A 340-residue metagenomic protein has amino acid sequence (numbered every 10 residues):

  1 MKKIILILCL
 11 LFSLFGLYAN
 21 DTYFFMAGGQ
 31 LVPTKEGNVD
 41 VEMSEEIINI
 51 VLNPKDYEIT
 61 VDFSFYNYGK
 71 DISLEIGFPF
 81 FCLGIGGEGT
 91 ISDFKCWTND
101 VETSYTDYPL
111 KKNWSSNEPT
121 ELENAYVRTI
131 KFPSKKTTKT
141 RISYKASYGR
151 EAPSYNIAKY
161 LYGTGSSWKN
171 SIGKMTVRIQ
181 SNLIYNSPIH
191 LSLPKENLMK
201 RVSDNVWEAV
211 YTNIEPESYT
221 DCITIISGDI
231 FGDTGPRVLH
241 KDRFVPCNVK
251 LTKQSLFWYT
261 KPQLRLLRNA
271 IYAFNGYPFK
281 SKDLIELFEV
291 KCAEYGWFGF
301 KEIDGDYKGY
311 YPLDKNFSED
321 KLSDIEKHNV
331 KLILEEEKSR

Functional and structural regions predicted by a protein language model:
I4-F15: Sec-dependent N-terminal signal peptides
S13-L14, F78, L287: Single-residue recognition of alpha-helix boundary sites
G16-A19, K195, C292, K321: Prokaryotic Sec-type signal peptides and long signal-anchor helices with extended Leu/Ile/Val-rich h-regions
Y18-R237: Lumenal/extracellular ectodomains and adaptor appendage modules of the eukaryotic vesicle/secretory system
Y211-T212, I225-R340: Post-signal-peptide mature chains of secreted/extracellular proteins
